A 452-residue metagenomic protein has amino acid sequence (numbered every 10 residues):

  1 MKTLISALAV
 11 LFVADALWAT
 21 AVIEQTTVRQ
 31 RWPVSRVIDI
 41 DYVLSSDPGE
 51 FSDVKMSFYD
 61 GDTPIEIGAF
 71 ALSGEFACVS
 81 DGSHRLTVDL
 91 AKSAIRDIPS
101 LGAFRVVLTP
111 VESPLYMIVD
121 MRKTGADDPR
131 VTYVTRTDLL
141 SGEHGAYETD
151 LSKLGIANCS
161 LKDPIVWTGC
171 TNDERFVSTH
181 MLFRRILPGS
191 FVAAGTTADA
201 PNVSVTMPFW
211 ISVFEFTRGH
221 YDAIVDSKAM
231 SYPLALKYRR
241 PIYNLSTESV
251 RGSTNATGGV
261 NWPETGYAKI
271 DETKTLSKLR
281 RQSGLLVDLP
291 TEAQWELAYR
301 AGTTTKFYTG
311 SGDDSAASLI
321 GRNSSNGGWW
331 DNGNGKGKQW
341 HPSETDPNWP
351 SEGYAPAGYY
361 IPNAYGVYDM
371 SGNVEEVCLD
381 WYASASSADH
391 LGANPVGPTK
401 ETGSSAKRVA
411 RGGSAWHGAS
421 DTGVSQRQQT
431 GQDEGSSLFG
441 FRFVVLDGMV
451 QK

Functional and structural regions predicted by a protein language model:
L4, T20-A21, M56-S57, A103-S227 (+6 more regions): Short, compositionally biased
A19-P33: Short, compositionally biased P/S/T/A/G/V-rich stretches that sit at domain boundaries
R36-I40: Structural beta-strand segments of beta-rich domains
L44-P48, D60: Extracellular acidic, Ser/Thr/Pro-rich low-complexity tracts
A94-G102: Short glycine/proline/serine/threonine-rich loop/turn segments at secondary-structure transition edges
C170-H180, T197-T303, Q339-Y368, D447: Short aromatic-cysteine micro-motif
D199-P201, E352-G353, M370-K452: Surface-exposed recognition segments
